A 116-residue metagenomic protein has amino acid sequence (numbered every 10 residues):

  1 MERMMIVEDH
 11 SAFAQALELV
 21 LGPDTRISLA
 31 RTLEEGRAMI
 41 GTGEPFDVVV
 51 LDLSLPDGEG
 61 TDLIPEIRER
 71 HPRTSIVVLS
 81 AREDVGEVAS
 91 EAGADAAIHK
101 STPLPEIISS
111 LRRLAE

Functional and structural regions predicted by a protein language model:
S11-L29: Two-component/phosphorelay signaling modules centered on CheY-like receiver
L29-V48, E69, E87: Acidic, metal-coordinating helix/loop segments flanking the phosphotransfer/catalytic sites of two-component signaling
T32, E59-D62: Acidic catalytic/metal-coordinating carboxylates
D52: Active-site residues of response regulator receiver
P56: The feature encodes the CheY-like receiver
T61-P72: Short amphipathic alpha-helix used as the core "switch/output" element in two-component signaling
V77-L79: Hydrophobic/aromatic residues positioned on beta-strands within the core alpha/beta folds
T102-A115: C-terminal output helix
